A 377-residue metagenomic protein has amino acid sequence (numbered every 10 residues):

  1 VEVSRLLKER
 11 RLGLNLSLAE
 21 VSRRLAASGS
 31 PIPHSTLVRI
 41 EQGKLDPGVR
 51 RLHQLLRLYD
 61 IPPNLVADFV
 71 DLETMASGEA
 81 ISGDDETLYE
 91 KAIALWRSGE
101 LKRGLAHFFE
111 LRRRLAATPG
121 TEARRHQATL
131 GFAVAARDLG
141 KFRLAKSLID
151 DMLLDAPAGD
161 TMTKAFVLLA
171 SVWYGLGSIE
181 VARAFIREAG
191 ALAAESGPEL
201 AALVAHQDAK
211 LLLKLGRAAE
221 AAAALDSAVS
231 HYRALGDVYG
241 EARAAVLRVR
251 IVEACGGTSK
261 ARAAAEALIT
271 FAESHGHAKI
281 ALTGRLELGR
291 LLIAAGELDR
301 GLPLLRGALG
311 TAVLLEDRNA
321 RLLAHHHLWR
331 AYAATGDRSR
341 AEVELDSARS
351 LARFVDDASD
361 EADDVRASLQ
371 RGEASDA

Functional and structural regions predicted by a protein language model:
V1-L16, R23: A short, Lys/Arg-rich alpha-helix, primarily the initiator
L14-I40: Short alpha-helical DNA-recognition segment
K44, G48-L65, E373-D376: DNA major-groove recognition helix of helix-turn-helix/homeodomain DNA-binding modules
D71, F109-A117, D150-A156, R187-G197 (+4 more regions): Amphipathic alpha-helical segments of tetratricopeptide repeats
D85-G99, R124-G140, T161-S178, L200-G216 (+4 more regions): Tandem amphipathic alpha-helical repeat scaffolds
